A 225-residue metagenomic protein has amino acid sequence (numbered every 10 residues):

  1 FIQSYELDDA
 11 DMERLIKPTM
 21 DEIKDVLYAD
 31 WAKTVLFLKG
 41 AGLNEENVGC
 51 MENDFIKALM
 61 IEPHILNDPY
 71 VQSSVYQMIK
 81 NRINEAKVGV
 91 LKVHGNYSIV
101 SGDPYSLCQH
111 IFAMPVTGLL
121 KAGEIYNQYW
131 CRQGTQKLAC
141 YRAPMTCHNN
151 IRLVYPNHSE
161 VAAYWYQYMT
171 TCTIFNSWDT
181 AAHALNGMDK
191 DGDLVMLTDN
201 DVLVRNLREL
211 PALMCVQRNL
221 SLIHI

Functional and structural regions predicted by a protein language model:
F1-N186, V204-L210, S221: Conserved small-residue
D199-D201: Short, function-defining helix-loop hinge/capping sites that tune catalysis or transport
A212-V216: Active/binding-pocket-proximal capping segment
I223-I225: Conserved small/polar residues in nucleotide/adenosyl-binding loops
